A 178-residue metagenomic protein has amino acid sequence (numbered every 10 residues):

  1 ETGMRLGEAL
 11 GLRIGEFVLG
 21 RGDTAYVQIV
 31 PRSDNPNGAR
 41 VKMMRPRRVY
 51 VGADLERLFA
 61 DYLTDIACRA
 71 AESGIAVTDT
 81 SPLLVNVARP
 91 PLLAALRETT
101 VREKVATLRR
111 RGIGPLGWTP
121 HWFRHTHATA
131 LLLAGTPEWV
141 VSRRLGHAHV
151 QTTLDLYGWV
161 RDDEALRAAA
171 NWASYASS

Functional and structural regions predicted by a protein language model:
E1-G7, T129-A130: Short pre-functional
G11-R57, A67-E72: Conserved tyrosine-mediated DNA breakage-rejoining catalytic core shared by Y-recombinases
N37-D61, S81-K104: C-terminal catalytic core of Y-nucleophile DNA break-rejoin enzymes
P46, E164, A170-S178: C-terminal secondary-structure termini that scaffold catalytic or DNA-interacting sites
L58-R69, S81-N86, V105-L108, L132 (+2 more regions): Aromatic/pi-system hotspot detector in well-structured domains
I66-S81, P115-G117: Short helix/loop segment immediately N-terminal to the Walker
R102-R143, H147-V150, W159: Short, basic (Lys/Arg/His-rich) helix/loop patches that form interaction surfaces in the mid-to-C-terminal regions
L145-N171: Catalytic-site neighborhood detector that most strongly recognizes the C-terminal catalytic loop/helix of tyrosine
